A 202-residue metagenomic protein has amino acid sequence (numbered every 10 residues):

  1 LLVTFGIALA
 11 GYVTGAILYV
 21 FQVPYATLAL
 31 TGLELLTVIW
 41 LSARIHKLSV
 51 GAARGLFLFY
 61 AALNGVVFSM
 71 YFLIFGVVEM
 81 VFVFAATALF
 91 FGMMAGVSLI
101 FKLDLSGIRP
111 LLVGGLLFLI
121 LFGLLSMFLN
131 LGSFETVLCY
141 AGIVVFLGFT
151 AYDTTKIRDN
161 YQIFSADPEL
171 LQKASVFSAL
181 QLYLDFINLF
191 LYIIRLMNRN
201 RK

Functional and structural regions predicted by a protein language model:
L1-K202: A hydrophobic alpha-helical transmembrane-helix feature that marks the membrane cores and membrane-interface segments
